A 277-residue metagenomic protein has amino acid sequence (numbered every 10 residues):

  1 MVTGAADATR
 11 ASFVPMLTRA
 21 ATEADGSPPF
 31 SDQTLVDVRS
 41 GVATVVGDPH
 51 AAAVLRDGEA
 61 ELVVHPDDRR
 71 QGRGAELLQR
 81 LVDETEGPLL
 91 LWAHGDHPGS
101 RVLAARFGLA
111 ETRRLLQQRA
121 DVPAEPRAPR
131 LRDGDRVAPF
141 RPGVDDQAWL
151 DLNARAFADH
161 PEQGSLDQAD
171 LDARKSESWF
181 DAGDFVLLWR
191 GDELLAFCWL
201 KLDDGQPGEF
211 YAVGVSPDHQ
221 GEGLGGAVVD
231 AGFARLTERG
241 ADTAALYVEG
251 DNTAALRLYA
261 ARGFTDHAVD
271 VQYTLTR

Functional and structural regions predicted by a protein language model:
M1-L35, R130-G164: Short amphipathic alpha-helix that is part of the acyltransferase structural core
D32-V38, A52-G58, E162-V213: A conserved beta-strand-loop-helix scaffold within acyl/acetyltransferase catalytic domains
V45-G47, W189: Core beta-strand residues in small-molecule sensory/regulatory alpha/beta domains
P49-A51, R56-E59, P66-D135, V271-L275: Acyl-donor-binding surface of acyltransferase catalytic domains
A60-L62, L90-A93, F210, A244-V248: Conserved hydrophobic beta-strand within the GNAT/NAT acetyltransferase core sheet that lines the active-site cleft
H65-R69, H94, S216, Q220 (+1 more regions): Residue-level recognition of the GNAT/N-acetyltransferase active site
R70-E84, V215-P217, G221-E238, L256-A261: Conserved acetyl-CoA-binding loop-helix of GNAT-fold acetyltransferases
F107-P126, R239-R277: Active-site/acyl-donor-binding loops of N-acyltransferases
